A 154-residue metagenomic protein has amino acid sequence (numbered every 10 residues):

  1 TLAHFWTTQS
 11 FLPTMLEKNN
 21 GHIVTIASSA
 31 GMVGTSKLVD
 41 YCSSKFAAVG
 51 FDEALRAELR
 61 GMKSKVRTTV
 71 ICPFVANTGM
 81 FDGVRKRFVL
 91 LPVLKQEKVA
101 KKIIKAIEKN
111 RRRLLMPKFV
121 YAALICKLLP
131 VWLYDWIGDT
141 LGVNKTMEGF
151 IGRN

Functional and structural regions predicted by a protein language model:
T8, S44: Active-site helix of classical SDR
S10-N19: A short helix-coil junction within the Rossmann-fold of NAD(P)-dependent oxidoreductases
S28: Residue(s) in the substrate-gating loop at a strand-loop-helix junction that position the organic substrate next
G34-C42: Active-site loop-to-helix junction immediately N-terminal to the catalytic Tyr of the SDR YXXXK motif in Rossmann-fold
E58-V120: SDR active-site lid
K105, G138-N154: Short linear elements at protein peripheries
N110-K145: A transmembrane-helix-recognition feature enriched in membrane-embedded lipid enzymes and envelope glyco-/phospholipid
